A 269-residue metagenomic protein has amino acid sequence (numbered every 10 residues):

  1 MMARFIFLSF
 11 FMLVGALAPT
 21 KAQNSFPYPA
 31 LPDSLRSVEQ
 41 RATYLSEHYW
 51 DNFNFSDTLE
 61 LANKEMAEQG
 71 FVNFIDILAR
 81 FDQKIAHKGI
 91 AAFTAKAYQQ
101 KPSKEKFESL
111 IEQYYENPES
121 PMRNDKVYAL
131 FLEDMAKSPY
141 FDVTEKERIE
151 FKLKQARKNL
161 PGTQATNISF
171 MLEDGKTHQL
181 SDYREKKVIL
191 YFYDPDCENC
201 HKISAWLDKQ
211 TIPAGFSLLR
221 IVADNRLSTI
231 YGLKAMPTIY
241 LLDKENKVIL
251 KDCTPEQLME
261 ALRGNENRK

Functional and structural regions predicted by a protein language model:
M1-S25: Bacterial Sec-dependent N-terminal signal peptides
Q23-N167, L172: Oxidative protein folding and maturation machinery
L172, L242-D243: Short, acidic, Ser/Thr-enriched surface-loop or helix-capping motifs
K176-A205: Short active-site neighborhood of thiol/selenol oxidoreductases, capturing the structured segment around
N199-I212, P255: Typically the conserved alpha-helix immediately C-terminal to a functionally engaged Cys/Sec in thioredoxin-like
A214-R226: Thiol-based oxidoreductase modules, predominantly thioredoxin-like and allied folds used for disulfide exchange
G232-Y240: Structural micro-motif
K244-K269: Non-catalytic, surface beta->alpha helical segment in thiol-disulfide oxidoreductase systems
